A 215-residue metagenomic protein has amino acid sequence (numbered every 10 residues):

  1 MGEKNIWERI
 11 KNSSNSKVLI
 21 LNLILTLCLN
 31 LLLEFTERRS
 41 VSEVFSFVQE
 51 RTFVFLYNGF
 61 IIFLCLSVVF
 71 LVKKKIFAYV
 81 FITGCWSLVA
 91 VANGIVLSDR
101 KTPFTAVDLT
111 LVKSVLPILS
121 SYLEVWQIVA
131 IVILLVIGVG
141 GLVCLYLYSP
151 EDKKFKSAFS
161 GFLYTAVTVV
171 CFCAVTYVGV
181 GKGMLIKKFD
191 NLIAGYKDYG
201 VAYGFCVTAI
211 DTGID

Functional and structural regions predicted by a protein language model:
G2-Y196: Transmembrane and membrane-interface helices of multi-pass, inner-membrane envelope-modifying transferases
L185-D215: Membrane/wall-proximal cationic-aromatic binding patches
